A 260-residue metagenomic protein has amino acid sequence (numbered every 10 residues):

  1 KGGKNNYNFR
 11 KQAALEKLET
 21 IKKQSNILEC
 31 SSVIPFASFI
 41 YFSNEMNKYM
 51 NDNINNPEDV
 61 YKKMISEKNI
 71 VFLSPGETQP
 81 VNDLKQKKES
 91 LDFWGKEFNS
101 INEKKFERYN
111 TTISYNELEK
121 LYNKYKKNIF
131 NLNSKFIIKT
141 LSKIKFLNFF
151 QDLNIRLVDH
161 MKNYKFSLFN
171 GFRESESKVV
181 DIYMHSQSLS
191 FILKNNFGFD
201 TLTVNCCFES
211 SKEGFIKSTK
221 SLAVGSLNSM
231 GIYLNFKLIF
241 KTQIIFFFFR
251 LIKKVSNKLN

Functional and structural regions predicted by a protein language model:
K1-S66: Cap/insert and terminal regions of metallo-dependent hydrolase folds
N26-S31, E67-S74, E107-T111, I245-F248: Low-complexity, flexible helical/coil segments
E29-A37, N69-S74, N154-L157, E209-S211: A structural signal for short, well-ordered beta-strand segments and their strand-loop junctions that often border
N53, Q79-N260: Feature captures hydrophobic
N53-G76, V81-K85: Long, internal scaffold/assembly segments composed of regular secondary structure
